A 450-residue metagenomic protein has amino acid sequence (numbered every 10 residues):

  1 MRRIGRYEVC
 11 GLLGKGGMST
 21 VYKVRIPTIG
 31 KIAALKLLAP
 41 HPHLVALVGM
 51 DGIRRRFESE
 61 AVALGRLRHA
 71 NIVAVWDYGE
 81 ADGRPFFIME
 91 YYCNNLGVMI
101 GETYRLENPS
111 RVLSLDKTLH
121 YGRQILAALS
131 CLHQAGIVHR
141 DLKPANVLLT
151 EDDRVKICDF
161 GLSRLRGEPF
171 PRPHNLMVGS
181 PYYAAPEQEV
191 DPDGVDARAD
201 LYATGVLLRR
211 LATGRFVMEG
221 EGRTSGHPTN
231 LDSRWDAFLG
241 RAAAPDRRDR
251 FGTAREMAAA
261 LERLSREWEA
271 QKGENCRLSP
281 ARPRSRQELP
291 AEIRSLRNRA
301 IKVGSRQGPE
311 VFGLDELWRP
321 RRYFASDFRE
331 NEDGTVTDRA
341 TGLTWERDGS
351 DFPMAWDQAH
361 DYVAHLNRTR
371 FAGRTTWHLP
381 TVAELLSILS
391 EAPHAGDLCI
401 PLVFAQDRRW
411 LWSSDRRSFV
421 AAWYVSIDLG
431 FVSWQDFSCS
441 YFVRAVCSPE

Functional and structural regions predicted by a protein language model:
P42-R66: AlphaC helix of the eukaryotic protein kinase fold
Y78: Activation-segment/catalytic-loop signature of the eukaryotic protein kinase fold
D82-N95, M99: Conserved short submotifs of the Hanks-type protein kinase catalytic core that shape the nucleotide-binding pocket
Y121-G122: Activation segment signature within eukaryotic-like protein kinase domains
I125-I137: Protein kinase catalytic-loop region centered on the HRD/HxD motif
C276-H378, A383-E450: Glycine-aromatic-enriched surface loops/turns that form tight recognition elements
